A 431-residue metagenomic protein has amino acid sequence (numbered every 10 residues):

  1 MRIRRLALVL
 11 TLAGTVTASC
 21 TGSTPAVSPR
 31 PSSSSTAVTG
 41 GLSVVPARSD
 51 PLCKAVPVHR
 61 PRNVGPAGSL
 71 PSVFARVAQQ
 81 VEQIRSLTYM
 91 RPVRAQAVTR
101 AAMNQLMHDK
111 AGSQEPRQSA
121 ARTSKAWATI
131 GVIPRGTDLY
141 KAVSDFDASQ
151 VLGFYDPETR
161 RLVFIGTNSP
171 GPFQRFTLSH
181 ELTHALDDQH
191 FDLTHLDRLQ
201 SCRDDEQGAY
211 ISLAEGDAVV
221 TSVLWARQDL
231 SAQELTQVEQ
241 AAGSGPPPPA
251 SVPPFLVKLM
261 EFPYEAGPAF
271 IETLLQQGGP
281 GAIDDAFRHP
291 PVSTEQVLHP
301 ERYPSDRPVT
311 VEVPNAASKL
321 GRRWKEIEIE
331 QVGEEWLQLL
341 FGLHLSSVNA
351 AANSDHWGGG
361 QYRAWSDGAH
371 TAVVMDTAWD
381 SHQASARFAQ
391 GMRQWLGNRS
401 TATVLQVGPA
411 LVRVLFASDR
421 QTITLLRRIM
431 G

Functional and structural regions predicted by a protein language model:
V16-S19: C-terminal motif of bacterial Sec signal peptides marking the signal peptidase cleavage site
T21-S23: Bacterial signal peptide processing site
Q79, S251-H370, D376: Pan-zinc metallopeptidase signature
V81, F176-L193, A218-V219, I271: Active-site recognition of the HExxH zinc-binding catalytic motif
N104-A121, G136-L162: Catalytic zinc-binding patch centered on the HExxH motif and its immediate surroundings that defines zinc-dependent
L162-S179, E206-A209: Short pre-active-site segment immediately N-terminal to the catalytic Zn-binding motif
D188-T194, R198-V238: Post-HExxH zinc-binding segment in Zn-dependent metallohydrolases
G358-G431: C-terminal soluble interaction/assembly domains
